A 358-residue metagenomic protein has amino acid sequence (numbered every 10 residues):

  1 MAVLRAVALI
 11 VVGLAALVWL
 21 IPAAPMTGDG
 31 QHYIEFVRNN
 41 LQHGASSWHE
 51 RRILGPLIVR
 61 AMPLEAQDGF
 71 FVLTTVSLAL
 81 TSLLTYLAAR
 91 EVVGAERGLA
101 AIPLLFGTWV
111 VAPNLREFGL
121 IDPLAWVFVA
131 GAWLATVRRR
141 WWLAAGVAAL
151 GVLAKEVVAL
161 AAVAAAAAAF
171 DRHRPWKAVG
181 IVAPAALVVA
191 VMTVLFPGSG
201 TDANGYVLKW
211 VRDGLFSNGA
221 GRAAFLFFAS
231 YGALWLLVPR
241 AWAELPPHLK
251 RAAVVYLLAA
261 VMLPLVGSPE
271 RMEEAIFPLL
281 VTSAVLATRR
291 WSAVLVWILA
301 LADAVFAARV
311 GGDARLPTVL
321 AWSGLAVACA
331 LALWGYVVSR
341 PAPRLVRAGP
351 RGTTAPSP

Functional and structural regions predicted by a protein language model:
M1-A16, L331-P358: Start-transfer (signal-anchor) and selected internal transmembrane alpha helices of multi-pass inner/ER membrane
A16-P25, D29-H32, V163, R174-A259 (+2 more regions): Membrane-lumen/periplasm interface segments of specific transmembrane helices in polyprenyl phosphate-linked
Q42-E65: Short hydrophobic/aromatic helix or loop-helix immediately within or flanking a transmembrane segment in polytopic
R52-L57, Q67, F71, L78-T81 (+6 more regions): Aromatic- and kink-enriched transmembrane "portal" helix at the membrane-lumen/periplasm boundary that abuts
V72-V93: Transmembrane-helix motifs of polytopic, lipid-linked glycan transferases
L84, P123-G146, A162, L279-S283: Specific aromatic-rich, kink-prone transmembrane helix
Y86-T108, V127, L295: Transmembrane-helix signature of polytopic, membrane-embedded enzymes that assemble or transfer cell-envelope glycans
A144-A148, V157-A169, A275: Transmembrane-embedded, aromatic-rich helix segments that form part of the hydrophobic channel/pocket engaging
